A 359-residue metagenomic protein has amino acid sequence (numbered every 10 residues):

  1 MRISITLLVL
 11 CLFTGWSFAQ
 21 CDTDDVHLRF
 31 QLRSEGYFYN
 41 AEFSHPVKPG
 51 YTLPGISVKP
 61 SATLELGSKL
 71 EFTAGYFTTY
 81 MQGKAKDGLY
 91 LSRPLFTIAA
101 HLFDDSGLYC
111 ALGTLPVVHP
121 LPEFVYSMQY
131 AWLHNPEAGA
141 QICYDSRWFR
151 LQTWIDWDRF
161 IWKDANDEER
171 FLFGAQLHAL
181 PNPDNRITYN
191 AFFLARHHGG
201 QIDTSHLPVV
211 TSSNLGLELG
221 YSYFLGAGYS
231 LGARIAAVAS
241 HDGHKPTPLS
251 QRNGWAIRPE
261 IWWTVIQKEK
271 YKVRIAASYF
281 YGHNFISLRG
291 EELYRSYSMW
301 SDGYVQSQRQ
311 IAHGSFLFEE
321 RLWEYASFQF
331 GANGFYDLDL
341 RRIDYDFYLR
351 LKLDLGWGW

Functional and structural regions predicted by a protein language model:
Q20-E42, F72, C110, W323: Transmembrane beta-strand segments of Gram-negative outer membrane beta-barrel proteins
F30-F38, A74-T78, L112-P116, T153-W157 (+4 more regions): Transmembrane beta-barrel strands of outer-membrane/channel proteins
G36-S57, K84-K86: Surface-exposed strand-loop-strand hairpins of Gram-negative outer-membrane beta-barrel proteins
E42, Y109-H178: Surface-exposed coil loops of outer-membrane beta-barrel proteins
K48-P54, K86-S92, Y130-H134, A165-R170 (+4 more regions): Replace "Gram-negative outer membrane beta-barrel proteins" with "bacterial and organellar outer membrane beta-barrel
S68-A74, D105-C110, W148-T153, P183-N190 (+4 more regions): Repeated loop/turn-to-beta-strand initiation elements of outer-membrane beta-barrel proteins
P120-S127, P246-S250, W262, I266-G331: Outer membrane beta-barrel transmembrane domains
I343-W359: Outer-membrane beta-barrel "beta-signal"
